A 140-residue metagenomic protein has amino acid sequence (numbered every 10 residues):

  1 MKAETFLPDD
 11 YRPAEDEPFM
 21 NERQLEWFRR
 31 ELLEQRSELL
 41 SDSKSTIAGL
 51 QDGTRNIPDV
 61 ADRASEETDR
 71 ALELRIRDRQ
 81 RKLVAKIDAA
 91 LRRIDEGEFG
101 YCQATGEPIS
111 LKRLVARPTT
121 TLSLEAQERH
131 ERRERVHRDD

Functional and structural regions predicted by a protein language model:
M1-E96, R133-E134, D139-D140: Interaction interfaces in information-processing and related assembly proteins
L32, G106, Q127: Cys/His-coordinated zinc-binding microdomains
R81, F99, T120: Residues immediately within or flanking Cys/His clusters that coordinate Zn2+ in small zinc-binding modules
C102-T105, S123: Short cysteine-rich clusters marking metal-coordination/redox-active sites
I109-S110, E131: Short functional micro-motifs and their immediate structural scaffolds
K112-A116: Short Cys/His-rich "knuckle" micro-motifs
T120-Q127: Cysteine-rich micro-motifs
